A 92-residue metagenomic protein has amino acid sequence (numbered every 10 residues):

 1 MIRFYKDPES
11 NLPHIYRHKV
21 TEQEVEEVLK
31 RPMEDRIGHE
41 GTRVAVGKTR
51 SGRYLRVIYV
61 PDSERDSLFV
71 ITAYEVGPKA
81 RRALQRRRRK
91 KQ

Functional and structural regions predicted by a protein language model:
M1-Q92: Ribonuclease/tRNase effector modules and their secretory precursors
